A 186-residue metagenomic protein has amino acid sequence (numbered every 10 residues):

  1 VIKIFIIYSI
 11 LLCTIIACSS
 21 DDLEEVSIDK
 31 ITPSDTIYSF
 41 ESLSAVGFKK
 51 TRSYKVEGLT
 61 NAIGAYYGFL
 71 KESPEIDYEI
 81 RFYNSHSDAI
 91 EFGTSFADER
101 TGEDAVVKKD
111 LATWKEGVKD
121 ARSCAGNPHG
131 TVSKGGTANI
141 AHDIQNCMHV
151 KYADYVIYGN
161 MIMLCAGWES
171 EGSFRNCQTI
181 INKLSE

Functional and structural regions predicted by a protein language model:
V1-F5: Positively charged n-region of N-terminal signal peptides that target proteins for export
S19-E72, C177-E186: N-terminal "mature-domain start" segment
V26-K30, I76-F82, M161-E169: Second-shell loop/turn segments in exported
D29-T36, H86-A89, A166-F174: Solvent-exposed, acidic/flexible segments
K55-G64, V107-A121: Acidic helix-start/capping segments at beta-turn-to-alpha-helix junctions
S73-A97, K109, E116, G130-T131: A short acidic-to-branched-hydrophobic micro-motif
K115-E186: A short, solvent-exposed beta-edge/loop patch
